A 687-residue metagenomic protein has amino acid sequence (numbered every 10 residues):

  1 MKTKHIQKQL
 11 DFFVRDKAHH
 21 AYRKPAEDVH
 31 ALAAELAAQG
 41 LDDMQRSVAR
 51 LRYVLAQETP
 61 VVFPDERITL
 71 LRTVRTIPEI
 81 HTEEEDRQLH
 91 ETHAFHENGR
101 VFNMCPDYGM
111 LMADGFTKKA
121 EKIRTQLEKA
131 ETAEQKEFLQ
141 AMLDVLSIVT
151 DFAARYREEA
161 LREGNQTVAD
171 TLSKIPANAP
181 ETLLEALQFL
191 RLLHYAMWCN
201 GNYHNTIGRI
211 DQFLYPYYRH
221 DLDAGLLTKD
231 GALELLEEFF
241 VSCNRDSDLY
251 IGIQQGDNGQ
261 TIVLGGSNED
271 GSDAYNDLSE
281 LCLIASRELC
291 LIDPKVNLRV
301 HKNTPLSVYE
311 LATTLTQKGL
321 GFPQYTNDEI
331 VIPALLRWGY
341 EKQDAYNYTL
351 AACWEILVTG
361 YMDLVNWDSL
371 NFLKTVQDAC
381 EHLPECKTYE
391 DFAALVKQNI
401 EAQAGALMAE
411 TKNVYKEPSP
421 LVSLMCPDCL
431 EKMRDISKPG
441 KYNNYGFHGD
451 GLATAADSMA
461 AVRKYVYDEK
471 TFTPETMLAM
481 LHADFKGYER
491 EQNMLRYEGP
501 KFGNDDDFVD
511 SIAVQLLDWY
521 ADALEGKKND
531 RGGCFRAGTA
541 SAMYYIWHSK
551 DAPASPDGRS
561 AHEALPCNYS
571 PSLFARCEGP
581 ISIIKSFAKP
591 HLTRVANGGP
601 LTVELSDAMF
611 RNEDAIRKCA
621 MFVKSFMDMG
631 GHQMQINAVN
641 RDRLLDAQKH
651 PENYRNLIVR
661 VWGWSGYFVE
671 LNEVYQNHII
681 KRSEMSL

Functional and structural regions predicted by a protein language model:
M1-L139, R162, D170-L687: Conserved catalytic cores of very large enzyme subunits
F138, M142-V145, V149, A153 (+1 more regions): Low-complexity, highly charged intrinsically disordered N-terminal segments that act as targeting/localization
I148-R155, E238, Q398: A non-catalytic, amphipathic alpha-helix used as a structural packing/dimerization or gating element in enzyme scaffolds
